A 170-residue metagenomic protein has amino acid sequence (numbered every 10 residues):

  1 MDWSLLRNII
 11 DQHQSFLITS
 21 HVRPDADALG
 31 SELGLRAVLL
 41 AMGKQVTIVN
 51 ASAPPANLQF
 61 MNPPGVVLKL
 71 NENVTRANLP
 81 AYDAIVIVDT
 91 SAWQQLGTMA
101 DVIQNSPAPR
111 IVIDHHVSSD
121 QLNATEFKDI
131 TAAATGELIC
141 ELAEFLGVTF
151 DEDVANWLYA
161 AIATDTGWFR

Functional and structural regions predicted by a protein language model:
M1-R170: Replace "Mg2+/Mn2+-dependent" with "divalent metal-dependent
